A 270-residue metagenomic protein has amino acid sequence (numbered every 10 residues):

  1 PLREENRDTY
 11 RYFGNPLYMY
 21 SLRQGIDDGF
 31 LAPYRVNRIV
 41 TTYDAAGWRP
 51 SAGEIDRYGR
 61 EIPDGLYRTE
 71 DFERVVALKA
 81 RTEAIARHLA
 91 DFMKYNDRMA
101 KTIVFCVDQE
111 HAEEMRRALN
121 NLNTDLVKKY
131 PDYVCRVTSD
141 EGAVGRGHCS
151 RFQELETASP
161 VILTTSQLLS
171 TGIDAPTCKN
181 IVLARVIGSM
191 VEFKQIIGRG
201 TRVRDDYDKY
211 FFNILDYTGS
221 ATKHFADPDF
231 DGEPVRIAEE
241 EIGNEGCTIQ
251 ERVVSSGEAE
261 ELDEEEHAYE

Functional and structural regions predicted by a protein language model:
P1-R3: SF2 helicase catalytic motif II
E5-A100, R116: Interdomain helical connector at the RecA1-RecA2 junction of SF1/SF2 helicase-like NTPases
N6-T9, M115, L119, G172 (+1 more regions): Hydrophobic packing residues within well-ordered alpha-helices of enzyme cores
Y34-R35, D44-W48, E113-E114, E192 (+2 more regions): Short helix/loop capping segments that flank catalytic or ligand/cofactor-binding pockets
R68-T165: Conserved C-terminal RecA-like helicase domain
D71-A77, A84-H88, T222-E270: Long, largely alpha-helical accessory region at the distal end of helicase-like NTP-driven motors
V127-K129, V134-I242: Conserved RecA-like P-loop NTPase helicase motor core
